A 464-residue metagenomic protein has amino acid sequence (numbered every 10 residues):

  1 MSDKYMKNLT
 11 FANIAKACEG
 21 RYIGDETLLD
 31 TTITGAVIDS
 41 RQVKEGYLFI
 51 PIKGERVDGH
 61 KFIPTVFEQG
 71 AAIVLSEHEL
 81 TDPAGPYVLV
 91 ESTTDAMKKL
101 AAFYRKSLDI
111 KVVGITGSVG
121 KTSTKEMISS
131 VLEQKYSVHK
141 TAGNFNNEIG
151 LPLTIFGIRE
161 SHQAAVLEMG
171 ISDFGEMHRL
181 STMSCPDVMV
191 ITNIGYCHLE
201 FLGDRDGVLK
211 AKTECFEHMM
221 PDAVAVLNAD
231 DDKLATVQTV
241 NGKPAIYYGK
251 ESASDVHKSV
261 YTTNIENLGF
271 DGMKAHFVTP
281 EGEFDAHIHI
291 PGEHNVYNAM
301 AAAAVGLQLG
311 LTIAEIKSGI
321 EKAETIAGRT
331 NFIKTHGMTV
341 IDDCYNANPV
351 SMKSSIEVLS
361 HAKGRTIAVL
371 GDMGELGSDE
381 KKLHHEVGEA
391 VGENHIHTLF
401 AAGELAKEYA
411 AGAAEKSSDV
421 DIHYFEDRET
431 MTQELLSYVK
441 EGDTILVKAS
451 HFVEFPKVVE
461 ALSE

Functional and structural regions predicted by a protein language model:
M1-K99, P291, H361, E389-A390 (+2 more regions): N-terminal leader/targeting and accessory segments in enzymes
A12-K16, A96-A229, K233-K243, G306 (+2 more regions): Phosphate-binding loop of NTP-binding sites
I14, Y47, V66, L100 (+14 more regions): Residue-level signal for inorganic ion chemistry
A17-C18, S76, L80-A84, V190-V340 (+4 more regions): Acidic, Mg2+-coordinating active-site environments of NTP-dependent enzymes
R56, I326, C344, N348-S417: Active-site beta-alpha connecting loops in nucleotide-dependent enzymes
V88-S92, D421-M431: Short acidic-hydrophobic, aromatic-tinged amphipathic segments that line or gate anion-handling sites
I115, K121, A327-R329, F452-V458: ATP-dependent carboxylate/acyl-activation modules
